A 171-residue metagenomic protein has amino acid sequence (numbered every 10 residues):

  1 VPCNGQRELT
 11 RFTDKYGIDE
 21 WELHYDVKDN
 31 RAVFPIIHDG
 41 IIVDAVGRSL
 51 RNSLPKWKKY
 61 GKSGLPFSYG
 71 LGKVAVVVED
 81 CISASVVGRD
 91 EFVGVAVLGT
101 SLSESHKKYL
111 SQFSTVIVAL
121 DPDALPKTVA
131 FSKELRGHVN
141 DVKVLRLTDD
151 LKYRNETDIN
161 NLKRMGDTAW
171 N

Functional and structural regions predicted by a protein language model:
V1-D39, Y69-G70, R136, N171: TOPRIM metal-binding catalytic domain and adjacent DNA-binding surface shared by DnaG-type primases
C3-N4, F12-G17, W57-F67, T148-N161: Short, exposed beta-strand "edge-strand" segments with a Pro/Gly-rich flavor and a Y/T-containing core
W21-L23, A45, V116, V142: Generic beta-strand hydrophobic packing signal
L23, N30, R48, L125 (+1 more regions): A generic signature of intrinsically disordered, low-complexity regions enriched in glycine/proline and charged/polar
V27-S114: Phosphate-handling DNA/RNA-contact segment within nucleic-acid enzymes
G72-A75, A84-N171: TOPRIM fold recognition
